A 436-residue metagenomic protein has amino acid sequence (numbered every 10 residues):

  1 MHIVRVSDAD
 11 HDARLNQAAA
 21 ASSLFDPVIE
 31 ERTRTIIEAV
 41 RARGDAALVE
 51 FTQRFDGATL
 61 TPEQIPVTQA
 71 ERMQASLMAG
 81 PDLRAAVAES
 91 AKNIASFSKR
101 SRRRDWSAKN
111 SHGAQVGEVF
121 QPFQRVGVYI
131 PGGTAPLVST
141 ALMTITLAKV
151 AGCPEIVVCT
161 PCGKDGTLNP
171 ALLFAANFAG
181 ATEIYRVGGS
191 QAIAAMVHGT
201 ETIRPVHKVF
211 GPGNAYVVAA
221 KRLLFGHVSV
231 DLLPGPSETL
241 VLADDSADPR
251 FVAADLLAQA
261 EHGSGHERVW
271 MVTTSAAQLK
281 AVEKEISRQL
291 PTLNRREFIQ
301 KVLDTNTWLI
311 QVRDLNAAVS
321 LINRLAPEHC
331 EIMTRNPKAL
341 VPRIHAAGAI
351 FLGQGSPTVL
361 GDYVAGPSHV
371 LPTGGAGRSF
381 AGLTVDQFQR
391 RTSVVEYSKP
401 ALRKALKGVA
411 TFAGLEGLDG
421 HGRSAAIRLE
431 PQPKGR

Functional and structural regions predicted by a protein language model:
M1-Q124: N-terminal Rossmann-like NAD(P)+-binding subdomain of aldehyde/semialdehyde dehydrogenases
I3-A9, E183-G188, L309-D314: Short acidic-hydrophobic, aromatic-tinged amphipathic segments that line or gate anion-handling sites
A108-F174: Conserved small-residue-rich beta-alpha loop and adjacent elements that most often cradle the phosphate/pyrophosphate
P154-K164, V269-S275, V282: Short internal beta-strands
G180-A258, H262-R268: Conserved NAD(P)+-binding/catalytic subdomain of aldehyde/semialdehyde dehydrogenases
H262, M271-A347: A glycine- and small/hydrophobic-rich beta-loop-beta segment that serves as a flexible "lid/hinge" or phosphate-binding
L315, N323-R436: C-terminal core of ALDH-fold dehydrogenases
